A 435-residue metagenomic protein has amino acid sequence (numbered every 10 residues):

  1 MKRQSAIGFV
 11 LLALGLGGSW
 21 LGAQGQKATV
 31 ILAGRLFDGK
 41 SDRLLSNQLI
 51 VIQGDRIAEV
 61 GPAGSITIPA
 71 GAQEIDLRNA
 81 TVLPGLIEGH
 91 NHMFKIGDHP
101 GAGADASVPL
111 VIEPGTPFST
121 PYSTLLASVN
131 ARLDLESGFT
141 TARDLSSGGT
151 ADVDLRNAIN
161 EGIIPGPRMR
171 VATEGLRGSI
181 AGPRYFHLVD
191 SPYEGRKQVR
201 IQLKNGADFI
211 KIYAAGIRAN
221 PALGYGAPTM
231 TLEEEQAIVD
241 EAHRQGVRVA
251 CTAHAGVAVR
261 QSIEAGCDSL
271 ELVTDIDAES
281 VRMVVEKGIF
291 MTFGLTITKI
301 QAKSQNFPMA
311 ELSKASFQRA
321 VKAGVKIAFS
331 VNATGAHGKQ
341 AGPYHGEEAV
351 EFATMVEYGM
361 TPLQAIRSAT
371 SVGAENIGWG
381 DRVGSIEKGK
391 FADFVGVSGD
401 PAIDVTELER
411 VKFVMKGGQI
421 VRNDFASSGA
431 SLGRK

Functional and structural regions predicted by a protein language model:
G8-S19: Bacterial N-terminal signal peptides
L36, D42-L83: Histidine-rich, glycine-flanked metal-binding segment
A80-E161, G182, E233, A265: Metal-associated gating/positioning segment near the N- to mid-region
K95-S123, P165, T173, R177-G182 (+6 more regions): Active-site gating loops and adjacent loop-to-helix segments of metal-dependent hydrolytic enzymes
T116-T120, T124-D152, G166-G175, A207-N220 (+5 more regions): Divalent metal-dependent hydrolysis catalytic cores, especially in the metallo-beta-lactamase
D154, E194-A214, R218-M291, P308-I327 (+1 more regions): Histidine/acidic residue-rich metal-binding segments in metalloenzymes
R244, S313-P401: His/Asp/Glu-enriched, well-ordered alpha-helical/loop segment that forms or immediately abuts the divalent-metal
E375, K388-L432: C-terminal cap of metal-dependent C-N hydrolases
